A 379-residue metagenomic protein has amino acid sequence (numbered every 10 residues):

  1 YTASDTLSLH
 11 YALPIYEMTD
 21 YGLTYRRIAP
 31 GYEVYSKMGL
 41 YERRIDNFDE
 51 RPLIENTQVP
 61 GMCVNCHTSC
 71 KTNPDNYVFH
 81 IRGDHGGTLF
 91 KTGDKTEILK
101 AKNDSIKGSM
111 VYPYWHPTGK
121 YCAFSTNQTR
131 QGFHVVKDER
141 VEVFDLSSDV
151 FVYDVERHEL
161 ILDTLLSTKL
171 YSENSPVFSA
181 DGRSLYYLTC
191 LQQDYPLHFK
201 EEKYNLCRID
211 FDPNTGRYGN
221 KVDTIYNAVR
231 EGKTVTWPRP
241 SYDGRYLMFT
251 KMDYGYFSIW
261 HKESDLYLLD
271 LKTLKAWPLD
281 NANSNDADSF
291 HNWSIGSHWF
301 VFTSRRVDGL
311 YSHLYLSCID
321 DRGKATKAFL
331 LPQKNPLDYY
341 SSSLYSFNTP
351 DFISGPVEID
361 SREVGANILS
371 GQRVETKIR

Functional and structural regions predicted by a protein language model:
S4-R379: Sequence signature of WD/YWTD-type beta-propeller architectures
